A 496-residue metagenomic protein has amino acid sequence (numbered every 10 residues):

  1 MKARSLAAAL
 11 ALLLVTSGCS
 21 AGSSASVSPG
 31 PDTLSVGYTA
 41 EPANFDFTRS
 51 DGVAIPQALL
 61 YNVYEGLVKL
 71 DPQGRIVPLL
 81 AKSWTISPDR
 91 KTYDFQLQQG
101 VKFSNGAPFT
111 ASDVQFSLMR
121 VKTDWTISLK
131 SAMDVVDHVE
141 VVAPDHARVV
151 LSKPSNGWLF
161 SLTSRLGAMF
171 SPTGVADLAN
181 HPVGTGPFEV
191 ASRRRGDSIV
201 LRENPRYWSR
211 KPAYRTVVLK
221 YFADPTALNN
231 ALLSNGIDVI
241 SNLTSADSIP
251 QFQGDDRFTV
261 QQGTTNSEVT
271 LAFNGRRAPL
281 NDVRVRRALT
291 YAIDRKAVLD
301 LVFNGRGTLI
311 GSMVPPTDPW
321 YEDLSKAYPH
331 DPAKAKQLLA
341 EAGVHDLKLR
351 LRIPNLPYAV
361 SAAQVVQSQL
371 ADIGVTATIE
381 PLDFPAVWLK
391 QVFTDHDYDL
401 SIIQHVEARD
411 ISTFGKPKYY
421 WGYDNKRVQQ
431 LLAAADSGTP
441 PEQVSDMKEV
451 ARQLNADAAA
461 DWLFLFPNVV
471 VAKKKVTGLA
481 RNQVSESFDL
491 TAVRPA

Functional and structural regions predicted by a protein language model:
Y38-P88, M119, V183: N-terminal lobe/hinge region of extracytoplasmic solute-binding protein
Q96, K130-P172: Surface-exposed binding/hinge segments that line and control ligand-binding clefts or catalytic entry sites
T110-S117, P144-V150, G186-P187, Y214-T216 (+4 more regions): Alpha-helical secondary-structure segments
S155, S161-P212, T216: Gly/Pro-rich hinge or "lid" segments in bacterial periplasmic/extracellular proteins
P205-P250, T376: Ligand-site clamp/hinge motif
N304, T308-E341, Y358-S361: Structural transition elements
P319, A340-E407: Ligand/substrate-recognition segments at binding pockets and active sites
T376-A386, S412-K475, A492, A496: Extracytoplasmic/peripheral linker and loop segments enriched in polar/acidic and small residues with frequent Thr/Pro
